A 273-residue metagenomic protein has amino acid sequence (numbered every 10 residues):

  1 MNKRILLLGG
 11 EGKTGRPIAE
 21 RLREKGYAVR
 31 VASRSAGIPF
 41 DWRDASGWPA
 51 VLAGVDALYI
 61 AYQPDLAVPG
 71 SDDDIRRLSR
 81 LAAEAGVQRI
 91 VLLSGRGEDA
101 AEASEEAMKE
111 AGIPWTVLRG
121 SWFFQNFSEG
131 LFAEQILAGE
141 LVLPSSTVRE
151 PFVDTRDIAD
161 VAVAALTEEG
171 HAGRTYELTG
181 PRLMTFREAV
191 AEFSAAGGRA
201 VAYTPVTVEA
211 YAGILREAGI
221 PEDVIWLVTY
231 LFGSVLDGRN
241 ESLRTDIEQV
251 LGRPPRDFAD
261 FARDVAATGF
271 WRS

Functional and structural regions predicted by a protein language model:
M1-N2, S273: Short, low-complexity, intrinsically disordered N-terminal peptides in bacterial proteins
N2-S35, R43-S46, A53-D56, D65-D73 (+6 more regions): Oxidoreductase cofactor-interface core, primarily capturing Rossmann-like NAD(P)-dependent enzymes
Y59-A61: Periplasmic-binding protein-like
Q63-L66, S273: Short amphipathic alpha-helical interaction/hinge segments
E209-S273: A hydrophobic C-terminal alpha-helical subdomain
